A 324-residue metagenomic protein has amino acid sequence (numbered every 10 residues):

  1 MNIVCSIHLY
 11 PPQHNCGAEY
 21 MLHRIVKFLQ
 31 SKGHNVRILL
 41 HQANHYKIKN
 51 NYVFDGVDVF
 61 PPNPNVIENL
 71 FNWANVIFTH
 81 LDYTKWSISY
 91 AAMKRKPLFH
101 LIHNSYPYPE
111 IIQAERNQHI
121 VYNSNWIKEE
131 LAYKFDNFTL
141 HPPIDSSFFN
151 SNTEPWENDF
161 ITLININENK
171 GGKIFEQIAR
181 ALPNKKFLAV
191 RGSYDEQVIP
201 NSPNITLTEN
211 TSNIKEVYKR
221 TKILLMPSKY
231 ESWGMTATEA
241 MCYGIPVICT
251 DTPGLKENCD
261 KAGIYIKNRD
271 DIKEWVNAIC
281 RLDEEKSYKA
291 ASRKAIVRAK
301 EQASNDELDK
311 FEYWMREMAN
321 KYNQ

Functional and structural regions predicted by a protein language model:
T79-T84, I102: Short His-centered aromatic/hydrophobic patch
N117-N150, E157: Donor nucleotide-sugar binding/catalytic pocket of nucleotide-sugar-dependent glycosyltransferases
S146-N201, L207: Conserved catalytic-core segment of nucleotide-activated headgroup transferases in glycan assembly
I166, G263-I272, R281-K286: Conserved acidic donor-binding segment of nucleotide-sugar-dependent glycosyltransferases
V198, V217, T252-I266: Short acidic/histidine- and often glycine-rich active-site loop of Leloir-type glycosyltransferases that engages
K229: Aromatic "clamp/platform" in nucleotide-sugar-dependent glycosyltransferases that forms part of the donor/acceptor
P246-C249: Short hydrophobic beta-strand element within catalytic cores of glycosyltransferases and related nucleotide-activated
D270, K286-A319: A charged, aromatic-enriched C-terminal amphipathic alpha-helix characteristic of glycosyltransferases across folds
